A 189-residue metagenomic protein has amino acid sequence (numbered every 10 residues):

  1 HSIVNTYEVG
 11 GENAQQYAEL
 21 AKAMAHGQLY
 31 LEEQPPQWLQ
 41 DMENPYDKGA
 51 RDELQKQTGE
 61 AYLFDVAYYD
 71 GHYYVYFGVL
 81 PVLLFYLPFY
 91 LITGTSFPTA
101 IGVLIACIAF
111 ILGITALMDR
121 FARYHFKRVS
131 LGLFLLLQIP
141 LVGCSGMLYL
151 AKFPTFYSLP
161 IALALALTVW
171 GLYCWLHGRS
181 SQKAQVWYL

Functional and structural regions predicted by a protein language model:
H1-Q15, V129-L137: Start-transfer (signal-anchor) and selected internal transmembrane alpha helices of multi-pass inner/ER membrane
A14, H26-F77, M118, L141-V142 (+1 more regions): Interfacial juxtamembrane loops and adjacent helix segments that form the catalytic/substrate-binding surfaces
Y69-V75, V79, L91-L112, P154-S158: Loop-to-helix entry region of an early transmembrane alpha helix in multi-pass inner-membrane enzymes
T95-K127, W170-C174: Transmembrane-helix motifs of polytopic, lipid-linked glycan transferases
F121, S130-A151, A162-A166, Y188: Membrane-embedded helix bundles of polyisoprenyl
F121-L131, G178-A184: Membrane-interface helix-boundary motifs at transmembrane edges
L163-V186: Specific aromatic-rich, kink-prone transmembrane helix
